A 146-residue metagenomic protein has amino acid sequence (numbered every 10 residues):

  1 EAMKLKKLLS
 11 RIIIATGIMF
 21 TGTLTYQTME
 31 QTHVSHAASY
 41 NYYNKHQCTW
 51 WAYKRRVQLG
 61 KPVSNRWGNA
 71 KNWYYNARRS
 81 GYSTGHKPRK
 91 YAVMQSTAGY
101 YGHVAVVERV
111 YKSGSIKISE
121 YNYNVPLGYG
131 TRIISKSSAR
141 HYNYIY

Functional and structural regions predicted by a protein language model:
E1-Q31: Sec-dependent N-terminal signal peptides of Gram-positive bacterial secreted proteins and lipoproteins
L9-T16, N41-Y42, Y75, A139 (+1 more regions): Extracellular low-complexity, O-glycosylation-prone Ser/Thr/Pro/Gly-rich "stalks" and linkers flanking catalytic
I13, V57-Q58, I134: Small/flexible residues
A15, F20, R79, P126-G128: Intrinsically disordered, low-complexity segments enriched in small/polar residues
T21, Y26, G85, R132-I134: Intrinsically disordered, low-complexity, compositionally biased regions/tails
E30-Y40: Low-complexity, acidic Ser/Thr/Pro-rich repeat tracts that form intrinsically disordered stalk/linker regions of very
A38-Y121: Secreted/periplasmic proteins that engage bacterial cell-wall peptidoglycan
Y111-Y146: Aromatic- and glycine-rich peptidoglycan recognition patches
